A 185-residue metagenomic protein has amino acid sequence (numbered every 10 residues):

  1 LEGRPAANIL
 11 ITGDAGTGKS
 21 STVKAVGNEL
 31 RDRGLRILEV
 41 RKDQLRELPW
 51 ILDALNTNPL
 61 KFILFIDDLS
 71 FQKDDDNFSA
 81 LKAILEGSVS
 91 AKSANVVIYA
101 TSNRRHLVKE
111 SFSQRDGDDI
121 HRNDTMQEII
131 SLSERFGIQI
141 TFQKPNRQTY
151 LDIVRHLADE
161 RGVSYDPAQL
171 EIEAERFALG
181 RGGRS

Functional and structural regions predicted by a protein language model:
G3-V23: Walker A/P-loop nucleotide-binding motif
A7, L35-R36, P59-I63, K92-Y99: Loop/turn-to-beta-strand initiation segments
G16-T17, D43-R46, L69-Q72, I98 (+2 more regions): Conserved nucleotide-binding/hydrolysis micro-motifs of P-loop NTPases
T17, V23, N28-F62, S70-D74: AAA+/P-loop NTPase substrate/partner-engagement loops
D43-L69, S79-S90, H121-I130: Conserved alpha-helical scaffold flanking the Walker A/P-loop in AAA+ ATPase domains
D53, K73-D119, D124: Conserved catalytic/switch belt of AAA+ P-loop NTPases
D118-I130, G137-L151: Conserved AAA+ ATPase "SRH/arginine-finger" region at the nucleotide-binding site
Q143-S185: C-terminal alpha-helical "lid" subdomain
